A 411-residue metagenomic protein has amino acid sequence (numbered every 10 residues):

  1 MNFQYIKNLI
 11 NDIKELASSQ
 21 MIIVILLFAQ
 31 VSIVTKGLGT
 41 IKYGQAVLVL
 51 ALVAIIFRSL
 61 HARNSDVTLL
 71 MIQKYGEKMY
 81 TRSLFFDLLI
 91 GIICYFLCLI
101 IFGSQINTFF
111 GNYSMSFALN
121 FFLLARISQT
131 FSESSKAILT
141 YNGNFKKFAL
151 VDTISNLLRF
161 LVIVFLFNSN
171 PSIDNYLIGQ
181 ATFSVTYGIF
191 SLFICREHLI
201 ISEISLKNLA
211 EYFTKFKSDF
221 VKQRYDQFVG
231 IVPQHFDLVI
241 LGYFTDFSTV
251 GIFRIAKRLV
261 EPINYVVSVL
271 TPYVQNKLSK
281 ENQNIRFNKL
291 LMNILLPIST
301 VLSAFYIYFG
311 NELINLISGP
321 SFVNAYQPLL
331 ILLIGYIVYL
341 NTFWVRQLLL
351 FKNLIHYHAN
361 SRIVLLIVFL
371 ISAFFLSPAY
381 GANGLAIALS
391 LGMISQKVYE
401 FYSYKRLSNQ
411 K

Functional and structural regions predicted by a protein language model:
M1-L9, G111, M115, K146-L150 (+5 more regions): Interhelical loop/hinge segments that connect adjacent transmembrane helices in multipass membrane
N8-A62, F160, V221-S248, L370-F374 (+2 more regions): Signature of the first transmembrane helix
I10, T40-K42, S104-F122, Y308-L340 (+1 more regions): Interfacial segments at transmembrane-helix termini and the short loops linking adjacent helices
N11-V24, V49, A54-G103, F117 (+1 more regions): Membrane-water interface segments that mark the loop-to-transmembrane alpha-helix transition
V31, R58-G76, Y141, V260-Q283 (+1 more regions): Helix-loop junctions and terminal segments of transmembrane helices in multi-pass membrane transport/translocation
S65-T68, S134-Y141, F145, F165-N168 (+7 more regions): C-terminal transmembrane helix end/exit motif
L70-E77, I127-V151, K277-K280, I334-I363: Membrane-interface junctions at transmembrane-helix termini in multi-pass inner-membrane proteins
S116-L123, A149-L199, V364-V368, A382-R406: Hydrophobic alpha-helical transmembrane segments
